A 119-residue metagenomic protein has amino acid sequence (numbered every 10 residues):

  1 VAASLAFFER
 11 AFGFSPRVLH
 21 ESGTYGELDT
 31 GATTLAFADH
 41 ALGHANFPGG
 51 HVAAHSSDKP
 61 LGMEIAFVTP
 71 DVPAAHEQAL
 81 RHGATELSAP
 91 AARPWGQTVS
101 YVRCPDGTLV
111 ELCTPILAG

Functional and structural regions predicted by a protein language model:
V1, V72-P73: Residues at or immediately preceding the N-termini of alpha-helices
V1-A2, P94: Conserved beta-strand-loop-alpha-helix junction that forms the acyl-donor binding cleft
S4-E9, A79, G107: Conserved active-site tyrosine of GNAT-family acetyltransferases
S15-V68, A74-R103, T114-G119: Vicinal oxygen chelate
L109-L112: Short glycine-/small-residue motifs
